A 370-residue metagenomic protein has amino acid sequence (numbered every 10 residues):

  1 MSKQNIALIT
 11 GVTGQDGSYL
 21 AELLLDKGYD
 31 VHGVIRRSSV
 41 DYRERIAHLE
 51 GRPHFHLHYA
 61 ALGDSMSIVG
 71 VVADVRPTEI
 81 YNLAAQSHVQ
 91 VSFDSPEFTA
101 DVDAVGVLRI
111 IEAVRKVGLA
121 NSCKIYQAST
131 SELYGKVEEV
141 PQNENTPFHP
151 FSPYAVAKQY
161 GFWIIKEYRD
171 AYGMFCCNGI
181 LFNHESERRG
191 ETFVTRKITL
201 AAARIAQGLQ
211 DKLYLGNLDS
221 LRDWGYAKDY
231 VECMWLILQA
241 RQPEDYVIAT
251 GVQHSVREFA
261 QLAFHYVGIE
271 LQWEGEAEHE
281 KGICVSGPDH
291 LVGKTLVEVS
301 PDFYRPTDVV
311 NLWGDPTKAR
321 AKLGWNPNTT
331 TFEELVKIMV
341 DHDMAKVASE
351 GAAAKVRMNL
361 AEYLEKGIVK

Functional and structural regions predicted by a protein language model:
M1-H184, K228, M234, L238 (+4 more regions): N-terminal Rossmann-like NAD(P)+-binding domain of SDR-like oxidoreductases, especially those catalyzing
D26, G33-V34, A60, R189-K370: C-terminal substrate-binding subdomain of Rossmann-fold SDR/epimerase-dehydratase oxidoreductases
